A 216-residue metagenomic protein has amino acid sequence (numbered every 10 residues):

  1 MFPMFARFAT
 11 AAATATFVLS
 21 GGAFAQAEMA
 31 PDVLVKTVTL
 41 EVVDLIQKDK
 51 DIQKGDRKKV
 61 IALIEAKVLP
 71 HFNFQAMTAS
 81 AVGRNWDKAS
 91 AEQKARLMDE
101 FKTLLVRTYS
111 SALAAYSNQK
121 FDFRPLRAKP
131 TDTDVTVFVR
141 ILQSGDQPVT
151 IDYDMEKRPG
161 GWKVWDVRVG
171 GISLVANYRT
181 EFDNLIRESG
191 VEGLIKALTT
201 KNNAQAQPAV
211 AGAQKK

Functional and structural regions predicted by a protein language model:
M1-A12: Bacterial N-terminal signal peptides that target proteins for export
A13-L19: Hydrophobic core
S20-A27: Sec/Tat signal peptide C-region and signal peptidase I cleavage site
M29, D44, K48-K59, K88-E92 (+8 more regions): Surface-exposed, polar/charged faces of alpha-helical domains in mature secreted/periplasmic/lumenal proteins
M29-Y109: Early exported N-terminus immediately downstream of N-terminal targeting peptides
R107-V149, K201-K216: Surface-exposed, charged secondary-structure patches
P148-A176: Short beta-strand edge/turn micro-motifs at domain boundaries
D166-K216: Low-complexity, intrinsically disordered terminal/linker segments enriched in charged and Gly/Pro repeats
